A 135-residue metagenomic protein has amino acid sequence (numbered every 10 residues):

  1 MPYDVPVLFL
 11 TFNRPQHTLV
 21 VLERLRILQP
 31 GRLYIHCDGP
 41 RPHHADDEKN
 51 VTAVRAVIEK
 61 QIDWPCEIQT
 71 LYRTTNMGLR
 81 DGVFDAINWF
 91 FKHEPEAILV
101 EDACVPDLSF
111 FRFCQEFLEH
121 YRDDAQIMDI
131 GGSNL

Functional and structural regions predicted by a protein language model:
M1-L28: N-proximal low-complexity "stem/linker" segments adjacent to membrane-targeting elements
V7-F9, I35, L99, D129: Structural beta-sheet core signal
I27-L71: Acidic donor-binding segment of Leloir-type glycosyltransferases
T75-G82: A short, glycine-/small-residue-rich helix N-cap motif at loop->alpha-helix starts within glycosyltransferase
F84-E96: Active-site nucleotide-sugar/metal-binding loop of Leloir-type enzymes
E94-V105: Short beta-strand-to-loop acidic/aromatic patch adjacent to the donor-nucleotide binding site
S109-L135: Conserved donor NDP-sugar-binding/catalytic core segment of glycosyltransferases
